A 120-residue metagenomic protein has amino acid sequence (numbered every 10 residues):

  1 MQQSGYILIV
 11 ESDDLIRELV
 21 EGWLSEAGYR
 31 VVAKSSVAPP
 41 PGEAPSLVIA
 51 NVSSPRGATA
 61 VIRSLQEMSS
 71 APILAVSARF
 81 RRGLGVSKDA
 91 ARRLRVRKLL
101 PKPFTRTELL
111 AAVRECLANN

Functional and structural regions predicted by a protein language model:
E11: Conserved acidic carboxylate
D14-A33: Two-component/phosphorelay signaling modules centered on CheY-like receiver
A38, E43-S69, L84-S87: Conserved phosphotransfer microenvironments
T59-A60, F80-K98: Alpha4 helix (beta4-alpha4-beta5 surface) of REC/receiver domains from two-component response regulators
S70-G83: A short, hydrophobic beta-strand element within the central beta-sheet of small alpha/beta folds
F104-V113: C-terminal output helix
R114-N120: The C-terminal output helix
